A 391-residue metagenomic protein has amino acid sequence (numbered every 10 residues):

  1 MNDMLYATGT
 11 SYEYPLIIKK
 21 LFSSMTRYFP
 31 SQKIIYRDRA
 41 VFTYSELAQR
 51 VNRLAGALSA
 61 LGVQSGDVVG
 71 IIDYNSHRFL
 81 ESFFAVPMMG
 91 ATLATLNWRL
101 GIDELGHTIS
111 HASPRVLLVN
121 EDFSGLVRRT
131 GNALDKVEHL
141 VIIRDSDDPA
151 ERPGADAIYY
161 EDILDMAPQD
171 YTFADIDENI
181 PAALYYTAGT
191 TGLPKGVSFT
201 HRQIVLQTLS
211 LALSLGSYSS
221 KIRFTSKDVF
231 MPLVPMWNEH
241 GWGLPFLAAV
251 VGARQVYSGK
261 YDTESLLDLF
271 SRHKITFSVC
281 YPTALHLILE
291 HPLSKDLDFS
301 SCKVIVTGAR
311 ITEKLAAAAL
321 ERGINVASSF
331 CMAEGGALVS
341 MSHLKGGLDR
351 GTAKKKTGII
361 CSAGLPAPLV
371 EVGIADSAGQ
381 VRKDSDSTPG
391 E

Functional and structural regions predicted by a protein language model:
T10, Q32-S76, L80-F84, G101-G106 (+2 more regions): Conserved AMP-binding/adenylate-forming core of the ANL superfamily
P30, I142, A155-D156, D165-Y186 (+2 more regions): Conserved pre-ATP/AMP-binding loop-to-beta segment of ANL
T43-S45, A182-L209: Conserved AMP-binding A3 loop
A48-R53, L164-A167, V197-I222, S226 (+1 more regions): Conserved structural elements of the adenylate-forming
A60-L61, M88-D162: Structural core segment of the AMP-binding/adenylate-forming
V205-V229, W237-T276, H291: Conserved AMP-binding/adenylation subdomain of ANL enzymes
V250, I275-C280, L289-G358, E371 (+1 more regions): Gly/Ser/Thr-rich phosphate-binding loop
L365, L369-E391: Conserved beta-loop-beta connector loops within the AMP-binding
